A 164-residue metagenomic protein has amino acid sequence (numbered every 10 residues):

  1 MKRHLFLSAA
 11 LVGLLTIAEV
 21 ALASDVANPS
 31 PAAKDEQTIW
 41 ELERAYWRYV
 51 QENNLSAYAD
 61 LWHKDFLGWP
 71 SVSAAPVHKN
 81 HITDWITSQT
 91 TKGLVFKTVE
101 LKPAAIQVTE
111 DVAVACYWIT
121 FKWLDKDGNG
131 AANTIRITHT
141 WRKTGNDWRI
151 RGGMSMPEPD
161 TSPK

Functional and structural regions predicted by a protein language model:
M1-H4: Positively charged n-region of N-terminal signal peptides that target proteins for export
S8-A18: Bacterial N-terminal signal peptides
A23-K34: Cleaved targeting-peptide boundary
S24, T134-T161: Short beta-strand edge/turn micro-motifs at domain boundaries
A33-W40, Y49-T109, C116-W118, G130-N133: A solvent-exposed, acidic/Ser-Thr-rich amphipathic alpha-helical stretch
W62, I119-F121, M154-P157: Short beta-strand segments enriched in hydrophobic/aromatic residues within well-folded beta-rich domains
I106-A113, G128, W141-D147: A short, structured loop/turn motif at beta-sheet edges
K126-A132, D160-K164: A short acidic/glycine-rich loop-to-helix N-cap element
